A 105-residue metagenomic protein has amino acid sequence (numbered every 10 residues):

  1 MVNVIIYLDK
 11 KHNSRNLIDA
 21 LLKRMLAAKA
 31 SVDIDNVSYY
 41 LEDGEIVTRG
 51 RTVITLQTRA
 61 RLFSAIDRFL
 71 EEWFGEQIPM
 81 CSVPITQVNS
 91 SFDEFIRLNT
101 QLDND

Functional and structural regions predicted by a protein language model:
M1-D105: Positively charged, small/polar-rich N-terminal and surface patches that mediate targeting and assembly and bind
